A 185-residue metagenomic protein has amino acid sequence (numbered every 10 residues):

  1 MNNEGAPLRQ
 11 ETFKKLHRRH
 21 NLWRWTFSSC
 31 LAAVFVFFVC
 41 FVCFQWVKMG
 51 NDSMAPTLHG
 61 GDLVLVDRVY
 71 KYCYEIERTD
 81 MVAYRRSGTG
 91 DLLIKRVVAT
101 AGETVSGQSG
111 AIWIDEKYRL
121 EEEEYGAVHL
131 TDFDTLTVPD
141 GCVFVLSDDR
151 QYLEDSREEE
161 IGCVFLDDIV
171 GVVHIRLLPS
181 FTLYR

Functional and structural regions predicted by a protein language model:
M1-L92, E159, V164-R185: Protein maturation boundaries and topogenic segments
L16-H17, G50-S53, D115-K117, E122-L183: Acidic/glycine-rich C-terminal interaction modules and beta/coil loop segments that lie outside canonical DNA-binding
M49, G90-L92, V97-V98, V128-L130: Short solvent-exposed loop/turn micro-motifs enriched in small/polar/acidic residues
H59, E77-R78, T100, V138-P139 (+1 more regions): Residue-level recognition of short, solvent-exposed, well-ordered loop/turn junctions that link secondary-structure
V69, S87, G110, D148-D149: Short, surface-exposed secondary-structure boundary micro-motifs
D91-I114: Mid-length scaffold segments of soluble, non-membrane domains
